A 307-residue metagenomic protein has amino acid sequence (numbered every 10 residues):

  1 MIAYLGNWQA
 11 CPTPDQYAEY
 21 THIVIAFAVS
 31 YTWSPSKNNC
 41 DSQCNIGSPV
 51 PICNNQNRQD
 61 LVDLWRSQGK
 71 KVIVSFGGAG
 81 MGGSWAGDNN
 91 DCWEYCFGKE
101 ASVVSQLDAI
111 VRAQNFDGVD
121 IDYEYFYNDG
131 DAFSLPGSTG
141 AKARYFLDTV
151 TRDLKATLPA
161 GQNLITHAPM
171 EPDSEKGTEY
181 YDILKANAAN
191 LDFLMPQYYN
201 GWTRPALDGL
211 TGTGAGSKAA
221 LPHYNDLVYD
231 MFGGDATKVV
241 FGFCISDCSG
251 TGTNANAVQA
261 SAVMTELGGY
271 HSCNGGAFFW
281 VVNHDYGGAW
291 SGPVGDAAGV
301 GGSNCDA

Functional and structural regions predicted by a protein language model:
M1-S261, H271-S272, G287-D296, V300-G301: Chitinase-like catalytic core of GlcNAc-active glycosidases
M264-L267: Conserved short secondary-structure transition element at the edge of the structured enzyme core that lines
V281: Residues that scaffold, gate, or flank divalent-cation-dependent active/transport sites
H284: Short, flexible active-site recognition loops that position polar ligands and cofactors
D306-A307: Extracellular/luminal ectodomains of metazoan preproproteins built from arrays of small disulfide-bonded modules
